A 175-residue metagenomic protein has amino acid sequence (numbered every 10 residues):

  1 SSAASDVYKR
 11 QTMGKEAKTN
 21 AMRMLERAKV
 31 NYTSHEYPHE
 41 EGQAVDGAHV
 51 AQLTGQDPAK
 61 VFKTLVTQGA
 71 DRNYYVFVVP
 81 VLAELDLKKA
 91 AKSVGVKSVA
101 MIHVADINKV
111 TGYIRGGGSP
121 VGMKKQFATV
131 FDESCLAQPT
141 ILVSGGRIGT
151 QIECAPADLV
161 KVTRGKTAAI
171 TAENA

Functional and structural regions predicted by a protein language model:
S1-Y8: Short, small-residue-biased leader/transition segments that mark boundaries at the very start of proteins
R10-A175: Extended, low-hydrophobicity, polar/charged segments
